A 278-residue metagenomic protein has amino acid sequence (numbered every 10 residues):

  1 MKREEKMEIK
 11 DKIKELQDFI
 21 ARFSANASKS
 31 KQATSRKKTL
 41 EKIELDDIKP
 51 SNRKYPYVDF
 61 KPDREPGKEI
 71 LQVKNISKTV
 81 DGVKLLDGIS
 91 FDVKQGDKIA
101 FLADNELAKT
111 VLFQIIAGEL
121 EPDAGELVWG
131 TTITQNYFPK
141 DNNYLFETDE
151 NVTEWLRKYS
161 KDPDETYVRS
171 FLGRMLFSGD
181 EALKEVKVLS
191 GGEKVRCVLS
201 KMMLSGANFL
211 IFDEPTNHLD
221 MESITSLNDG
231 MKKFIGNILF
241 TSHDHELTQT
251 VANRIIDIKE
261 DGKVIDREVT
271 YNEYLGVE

Functional and structural regions predicted by a protein language model:
M1-E4, F60-E278: ABC ATP-binding cassette signature C-motif
K2-D87: Flexible nucleotide-interacting loop at or near the entrance of a catalytic core
